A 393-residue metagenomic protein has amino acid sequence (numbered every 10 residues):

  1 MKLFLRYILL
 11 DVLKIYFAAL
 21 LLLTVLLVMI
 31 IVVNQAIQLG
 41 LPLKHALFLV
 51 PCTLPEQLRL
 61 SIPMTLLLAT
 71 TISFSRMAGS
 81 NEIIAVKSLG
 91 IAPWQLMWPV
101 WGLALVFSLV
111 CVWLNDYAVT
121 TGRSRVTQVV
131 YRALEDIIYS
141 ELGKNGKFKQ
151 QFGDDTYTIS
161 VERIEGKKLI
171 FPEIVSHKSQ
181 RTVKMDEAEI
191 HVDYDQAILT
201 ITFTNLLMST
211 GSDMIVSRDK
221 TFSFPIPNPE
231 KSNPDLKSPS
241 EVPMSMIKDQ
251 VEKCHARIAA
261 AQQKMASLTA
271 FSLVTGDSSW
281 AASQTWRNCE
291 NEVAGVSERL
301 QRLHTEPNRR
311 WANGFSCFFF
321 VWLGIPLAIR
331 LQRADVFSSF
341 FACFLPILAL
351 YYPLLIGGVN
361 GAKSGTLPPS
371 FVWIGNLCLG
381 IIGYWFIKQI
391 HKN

Functional and structural regions predicted by a protein language model:
M1-V161, G166, H177-Q180, A197-T202 (+2 more regions): Transmembrane alpha-helices
I159-I164, M185-V192: Extended lipid/amphipathic-ligand handling interfaces
L169-F171, M185, F203: Hydrophobic residues on conserved beta-strands that form the core of alpha/beta folds
T182, E187, T221-S223: Well-ordered beta-strand positions in beta-sheet-rich domains
I190, L206-M208: Short beta-strand segments in beta-sandwich/barrel cores
S217-S232: Acidic, Ser/Thr- and Pro/Gly-rich intrinsically disordered regions that function as phosphorylation-regulated
